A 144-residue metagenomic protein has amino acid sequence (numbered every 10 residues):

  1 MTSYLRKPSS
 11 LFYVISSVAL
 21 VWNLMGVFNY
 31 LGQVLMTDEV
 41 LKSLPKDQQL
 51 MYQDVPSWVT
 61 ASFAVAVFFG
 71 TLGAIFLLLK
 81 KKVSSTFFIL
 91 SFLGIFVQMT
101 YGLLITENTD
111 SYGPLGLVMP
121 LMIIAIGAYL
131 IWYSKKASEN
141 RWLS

Functional and structural regions predicted by a protein language model:
M1-S144: Topology signature of small-to-medium multi-pass alpha-helical membrane proteins
